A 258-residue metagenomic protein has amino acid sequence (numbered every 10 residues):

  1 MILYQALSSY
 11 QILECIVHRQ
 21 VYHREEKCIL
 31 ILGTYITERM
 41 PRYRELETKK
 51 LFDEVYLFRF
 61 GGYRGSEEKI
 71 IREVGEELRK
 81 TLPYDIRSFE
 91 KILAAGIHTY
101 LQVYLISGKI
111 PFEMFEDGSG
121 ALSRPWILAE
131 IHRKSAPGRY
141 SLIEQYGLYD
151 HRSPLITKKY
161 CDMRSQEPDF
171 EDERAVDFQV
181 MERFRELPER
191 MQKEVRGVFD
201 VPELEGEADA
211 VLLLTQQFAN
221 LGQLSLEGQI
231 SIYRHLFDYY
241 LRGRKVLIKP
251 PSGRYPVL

Functional and structural regions predicted by a protein language model:
M1-L3: Extreme N-terminal starter segment of soluble prokaryotic enzymes
Q5-H151, L155: Active-site and donor-binding regions of nucleotide-sugar-utilizing enzymes
L13-I16, I71-K80, S225-Y239, L258: Well-ordered, non-membrane alpha-helical segments in soluble/globular domains
R19-V21, T81-D85, V198-E207, F237-D238: Short boundary motifs at domain starts and secondary-structure transition points
T34, G118, Q217-A219, S252: Residue-level signal for short, function-critical loop segments
I131-F218: A nucleotide-sugar donor-handling region in carbohydrate enzymes
N220-L224: A generic structural signal for short coil/turn motifs at secondary-structure boundaries
Y240-L258: Catalytic donor nucleotide-activated moiety binding site of glycosyltransferases and closely related
